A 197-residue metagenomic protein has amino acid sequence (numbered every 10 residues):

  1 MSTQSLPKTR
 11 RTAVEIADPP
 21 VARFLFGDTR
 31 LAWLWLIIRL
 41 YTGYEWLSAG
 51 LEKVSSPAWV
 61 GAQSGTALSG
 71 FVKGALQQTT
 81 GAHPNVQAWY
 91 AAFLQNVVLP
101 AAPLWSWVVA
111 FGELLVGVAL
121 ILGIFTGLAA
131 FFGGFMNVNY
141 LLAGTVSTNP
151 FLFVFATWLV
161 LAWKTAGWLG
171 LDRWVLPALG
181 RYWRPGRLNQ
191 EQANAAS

Functional and structural regions predicted by a protein language model:
S2-V118, L122-S197: Extended, low-polarity transmembrane helix blocks
